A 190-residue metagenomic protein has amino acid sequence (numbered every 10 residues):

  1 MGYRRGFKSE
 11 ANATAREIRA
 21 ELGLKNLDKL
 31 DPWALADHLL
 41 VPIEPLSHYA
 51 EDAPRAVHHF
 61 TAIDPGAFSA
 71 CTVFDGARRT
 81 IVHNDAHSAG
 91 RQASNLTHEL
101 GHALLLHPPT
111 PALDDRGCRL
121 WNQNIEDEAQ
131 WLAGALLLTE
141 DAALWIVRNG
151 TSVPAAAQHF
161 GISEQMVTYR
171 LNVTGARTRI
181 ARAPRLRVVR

Functional and structural regions predicted by a protein language model:
M1-R190: Active-site hotspot residues in diverse enzymes, especially metal/ion-binding acidic/histidine motifs
